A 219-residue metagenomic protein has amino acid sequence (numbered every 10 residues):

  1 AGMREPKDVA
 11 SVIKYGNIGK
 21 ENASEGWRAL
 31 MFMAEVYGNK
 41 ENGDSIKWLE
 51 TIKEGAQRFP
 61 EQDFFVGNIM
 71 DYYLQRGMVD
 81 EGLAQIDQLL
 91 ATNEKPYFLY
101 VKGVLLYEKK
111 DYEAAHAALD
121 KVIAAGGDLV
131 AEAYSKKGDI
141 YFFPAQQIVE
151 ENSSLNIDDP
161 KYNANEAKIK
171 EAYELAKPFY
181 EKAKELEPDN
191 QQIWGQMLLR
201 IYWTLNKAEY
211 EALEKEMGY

Functional and structural regions predicted by a protein language model:
A1-A10, F143-F179: Short coil/linker segments at helix-helix boundaries
G2-P6, A34, N39-N42, Q75-G77 (+4 more regions): Short coil/turn linking the two alpha-helices of tandem helical-hairpin repeats
G19, E54-G55, Q88-L89, K121-V122 (+1 more regions): Canonical positions in the second alpha-helix
E21-E25, P60-E61, N93-E94, G127-D128 (+1 more regions): Short coil turns that delineate tetratricopeptide repeat
R28-A29, F65-V66, F98-L99, A131-A133 (+1 more regions): TPR alpha-solenoid repeat register
F32-V36, N68-Y72, K102, K137 (+3 more regions): Structural register within alpha-helical repeat arrays
